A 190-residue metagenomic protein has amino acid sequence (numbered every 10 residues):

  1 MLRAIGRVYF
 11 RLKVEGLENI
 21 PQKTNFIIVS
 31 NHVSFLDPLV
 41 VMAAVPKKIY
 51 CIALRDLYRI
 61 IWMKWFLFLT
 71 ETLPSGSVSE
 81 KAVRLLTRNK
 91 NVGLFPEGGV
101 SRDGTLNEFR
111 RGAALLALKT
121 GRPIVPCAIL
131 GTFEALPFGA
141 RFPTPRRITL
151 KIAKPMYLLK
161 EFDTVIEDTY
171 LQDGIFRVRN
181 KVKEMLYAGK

Functional and structural regions predicted by a protein language model:
M1-H32: Helix-to-loop junction immediately C-terminal to a conserved catalytic motif
M1-R11, R59-T70, G139-P145: Alpha-helical membrane-targeting segments
R7-E15, L73-S77, T132-E134: Short gly/ser/thr-rich secondary-structure transition/capping motifs
R11, N25, K48, R147-T149: A residue-level signal for beta-strand positions that form part of recognition/binding surfaces within mature
I20-K81: Catalytic core of membrane glycerolipid acyltransferases/transacylases, capturing the structured, soluble-facing
S79-K190: Non-catalytic C-terminal accessory region of glycerolipid acyltransferases and related lyso-lipid remodeling enzymes
